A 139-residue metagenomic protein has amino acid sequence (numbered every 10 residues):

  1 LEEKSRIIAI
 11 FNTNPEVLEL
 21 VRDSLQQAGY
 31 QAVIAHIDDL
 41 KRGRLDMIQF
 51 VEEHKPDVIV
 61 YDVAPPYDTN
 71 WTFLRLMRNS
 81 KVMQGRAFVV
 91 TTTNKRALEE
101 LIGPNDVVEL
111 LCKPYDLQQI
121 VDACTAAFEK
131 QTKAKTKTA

Functional and structural regions predicted by a protein language model:
F11-N12: Conserved acidic carboxylate
P15-D39: Two-component/phosphorelay signaling modules centered on CheY-like receiver
R42-M47, D57-N79, K95: Conserved phosphotransfer microenvironments
E52-H54, R78-Q84, N105: Conserved phosphotransfer cores of two-component systems
T69-T72, T93-L110, D122: Alpha4 helix (beta4-alpha4-beta5 surface) of REC/receiver domains from two-component response regulators
V89-T91: Hydrophobic/aromatic residues positioned on beta-strands within the core alpha/beta folds
Y115-C124: C-terminal output helix
T125-A139: The C-terminal output helix
